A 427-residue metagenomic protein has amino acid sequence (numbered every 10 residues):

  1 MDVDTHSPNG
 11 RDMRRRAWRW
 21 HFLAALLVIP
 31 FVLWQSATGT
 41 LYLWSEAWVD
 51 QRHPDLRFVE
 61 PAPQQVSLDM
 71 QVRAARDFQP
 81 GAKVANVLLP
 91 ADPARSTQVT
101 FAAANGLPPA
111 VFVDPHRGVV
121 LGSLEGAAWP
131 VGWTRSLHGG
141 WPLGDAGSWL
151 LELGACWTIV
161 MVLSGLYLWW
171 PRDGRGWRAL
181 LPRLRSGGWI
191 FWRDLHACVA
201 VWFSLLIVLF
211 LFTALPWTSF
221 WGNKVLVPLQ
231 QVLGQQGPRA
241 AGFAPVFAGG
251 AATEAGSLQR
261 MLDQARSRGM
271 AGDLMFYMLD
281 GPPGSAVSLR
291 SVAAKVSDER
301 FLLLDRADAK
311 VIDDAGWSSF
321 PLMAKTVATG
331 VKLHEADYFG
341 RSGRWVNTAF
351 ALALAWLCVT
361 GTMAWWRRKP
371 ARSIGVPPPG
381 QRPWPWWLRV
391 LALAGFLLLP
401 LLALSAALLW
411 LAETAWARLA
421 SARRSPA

Functional and structural regions predicted by a protein language model:
M1-A427: Conserved histidines in hydrophobic membrane contexts and catalytic metal-binding motifs
